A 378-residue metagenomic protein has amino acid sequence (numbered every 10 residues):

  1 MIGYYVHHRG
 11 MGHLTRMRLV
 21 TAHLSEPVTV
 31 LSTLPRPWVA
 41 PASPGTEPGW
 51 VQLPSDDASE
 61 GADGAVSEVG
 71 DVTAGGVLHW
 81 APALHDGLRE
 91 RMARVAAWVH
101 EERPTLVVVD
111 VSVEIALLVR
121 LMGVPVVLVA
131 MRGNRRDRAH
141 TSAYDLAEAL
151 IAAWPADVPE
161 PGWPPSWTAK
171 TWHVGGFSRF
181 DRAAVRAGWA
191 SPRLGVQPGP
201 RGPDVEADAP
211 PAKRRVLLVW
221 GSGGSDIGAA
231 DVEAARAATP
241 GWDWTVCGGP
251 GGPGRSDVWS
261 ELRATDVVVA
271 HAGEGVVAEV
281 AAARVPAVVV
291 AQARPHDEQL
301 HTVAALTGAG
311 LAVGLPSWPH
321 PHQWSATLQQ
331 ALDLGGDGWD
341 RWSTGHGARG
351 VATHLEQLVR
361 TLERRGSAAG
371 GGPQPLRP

Functional and structural regions predicted by a protein language model:
Y5-R18, W38, D137, D226: A short, glycine/small-residue-rich beta-strand->loop->alpha-helix junction that serves as a flexible
H7-H8, E26-L88: Conserved nucleotide-sugar phosphate-binding/catalytic loop shared by glycosyltransferases and other
D71-L106, V111-A116: Conserved nucleotide-sugar donor-binding subdomain of glycosyltransferases
L146-R215, V219-G223: A nucleotide-sugar donor-handling region in carbohydrate enzymes
G221, D231-G254: Catalytic donor nucleotide-activated moiety binding site of glycosyltransferases and closely related
C247-A282: Donor nucleotide-activated moiety binding/catalytic core segment of transferases that use nucleotide-activated donors
V277-T327: Catalytic binding pocket for nucleotide-activated donors in carbohydrate/polymer assembly enzymes
S325-P378: C-terminal amphipathic helix plus adjacent low-complexity, charged tail appended to glycosyltransferase catalytic
